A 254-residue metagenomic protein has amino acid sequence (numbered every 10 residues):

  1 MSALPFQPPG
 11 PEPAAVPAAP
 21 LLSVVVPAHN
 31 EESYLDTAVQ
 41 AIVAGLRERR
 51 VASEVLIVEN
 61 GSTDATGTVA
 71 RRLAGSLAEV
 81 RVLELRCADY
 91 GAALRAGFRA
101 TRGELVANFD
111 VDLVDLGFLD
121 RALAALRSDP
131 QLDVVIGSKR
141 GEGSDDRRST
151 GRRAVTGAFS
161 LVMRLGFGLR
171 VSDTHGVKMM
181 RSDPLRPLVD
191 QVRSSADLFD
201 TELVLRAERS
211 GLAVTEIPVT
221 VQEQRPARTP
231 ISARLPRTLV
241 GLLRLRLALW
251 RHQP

Functional and structural regions predicted by a protein language model:
M1-L21, R164, G168, Q191-P254: Hydrophobic helical membrane-anchoring modules
F6-G10, E31-L46: Short, well-formed alpha-helical segments that are part of the catalytic scaffolds of diverse glycosyltransferases
P20-V26, L35, I42, S53-V58: Hydrophobic targeting segments
S33-T37, D64-L73: Acidic helix N-cap motif at the loop->helix transition within catalytic regions of sugar-transfer enzymes
S53-L56, G67-A100: Conserved donor nucleotide-binding strand/loop of the catalytic core
E59-T68, L113: A conserved acidic beta->alpha catalytic loop
L85-A100, L105-N108, G117-D197, Q224-A233 (+2 more regions): Acceptor/aglycone-binding surface of glycosyltransferases and processive sugar-polymer synthases
